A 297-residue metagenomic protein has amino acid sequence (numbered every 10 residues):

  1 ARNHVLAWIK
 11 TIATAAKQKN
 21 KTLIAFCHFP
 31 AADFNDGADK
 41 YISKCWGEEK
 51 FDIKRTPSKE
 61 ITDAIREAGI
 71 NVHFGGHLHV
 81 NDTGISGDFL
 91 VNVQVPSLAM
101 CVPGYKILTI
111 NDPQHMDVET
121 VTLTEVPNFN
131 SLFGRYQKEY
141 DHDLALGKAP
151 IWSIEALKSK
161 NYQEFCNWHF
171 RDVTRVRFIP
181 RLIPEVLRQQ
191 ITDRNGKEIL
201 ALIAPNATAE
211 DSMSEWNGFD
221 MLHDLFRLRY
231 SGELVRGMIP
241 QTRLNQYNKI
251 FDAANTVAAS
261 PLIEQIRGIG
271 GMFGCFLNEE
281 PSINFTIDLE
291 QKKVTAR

Functional and structural regions predicted by a protein language model:
A1-V91, P150, V176-Q189, L228: His/acidic metal-ligating clusters that form di-metal
A38, F129-R297: Non-catalytic terminal accessory segments
G87-D88, M100, D112-H115: Short strand-connecting beta-turns/loops that link adjacent beta-strands
P96-M100, L123: Short, acidic/turn-prone active-site loops that include or flank metal/cofactor- and phosphate-binding residues
C101-Y105: Short, surface-exposed coil-to-beta transition loops
I107-T109: Short, well-ordered beta-strand micro-motif
E119-N130: Short, solvent-exposed aromatic-acidic interface loops
